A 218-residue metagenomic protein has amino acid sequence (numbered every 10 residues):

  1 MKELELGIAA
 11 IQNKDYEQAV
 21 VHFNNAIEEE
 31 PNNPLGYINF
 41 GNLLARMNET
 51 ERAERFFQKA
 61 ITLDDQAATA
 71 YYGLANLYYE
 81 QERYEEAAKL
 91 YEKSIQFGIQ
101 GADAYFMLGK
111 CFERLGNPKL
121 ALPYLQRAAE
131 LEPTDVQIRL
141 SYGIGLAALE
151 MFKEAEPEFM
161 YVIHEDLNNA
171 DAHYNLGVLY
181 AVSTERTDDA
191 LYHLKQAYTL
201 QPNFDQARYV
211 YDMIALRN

Functional and structural regions predicted by a protein language model:
M1-K2, L35, T69, D103 (+5 more regions): Start-of-helix register in tetratricopeptide repeats
M1-L6, L179-N218: Terminal, low-structured helical/coil segments at or just beyond the last alpha-helical repeat
I11, I38, A45, Y72-A75 (+6 more regions): Position-specific recognition of the canonical hydrophobic site in helix A of tetratricopeptide repeat
Q12-N25, M47-K59, Q81-K93, R114-R127 (+3 more regions): Structural signature of tandem alpha-helical TPR/SEL1-like repeats, specifically the intra-repeat loop/turn
N25-M47: Short, charge-rich amphipathic alpha-helical segments embedded in non-transmembrane helical bundles/solenoids
